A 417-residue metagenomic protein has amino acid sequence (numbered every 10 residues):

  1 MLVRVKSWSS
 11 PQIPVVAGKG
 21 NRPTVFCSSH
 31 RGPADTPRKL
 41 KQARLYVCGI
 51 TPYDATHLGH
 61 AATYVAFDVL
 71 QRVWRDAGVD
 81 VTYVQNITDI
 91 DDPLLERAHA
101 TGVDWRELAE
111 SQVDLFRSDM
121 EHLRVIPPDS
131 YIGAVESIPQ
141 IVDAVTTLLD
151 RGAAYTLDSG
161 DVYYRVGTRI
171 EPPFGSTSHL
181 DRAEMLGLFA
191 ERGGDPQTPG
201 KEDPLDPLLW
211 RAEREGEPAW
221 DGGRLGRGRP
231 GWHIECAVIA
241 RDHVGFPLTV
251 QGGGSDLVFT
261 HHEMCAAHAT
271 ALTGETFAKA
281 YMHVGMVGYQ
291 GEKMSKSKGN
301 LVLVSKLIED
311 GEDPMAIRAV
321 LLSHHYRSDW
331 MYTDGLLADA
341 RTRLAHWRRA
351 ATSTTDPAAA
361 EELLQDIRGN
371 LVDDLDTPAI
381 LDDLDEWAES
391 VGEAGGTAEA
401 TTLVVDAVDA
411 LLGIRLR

Functional and structural regions predicted by a protein language model:
M1-M282, P314, G335: NTP-dependent nucleotidyl-transfer catalytic core
L2-A17, K293-K296, N300-R417: Structural preference for alpha-helix termini/caps and helix-kink/transition segments
G285-G288: Basic helix-turn-helix/winged-helix DNA-binding cores and closely related short helical interaction motifs
